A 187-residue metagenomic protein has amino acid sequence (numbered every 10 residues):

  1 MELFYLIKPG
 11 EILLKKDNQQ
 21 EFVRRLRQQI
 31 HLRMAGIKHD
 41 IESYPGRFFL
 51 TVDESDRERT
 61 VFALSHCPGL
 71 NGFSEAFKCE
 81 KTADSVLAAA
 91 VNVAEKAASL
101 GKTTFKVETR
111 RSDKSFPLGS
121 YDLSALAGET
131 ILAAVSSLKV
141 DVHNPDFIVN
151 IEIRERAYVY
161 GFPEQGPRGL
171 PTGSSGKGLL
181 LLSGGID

Functional and structural regions predicted by a protein language model:
M1-L179: RNA-binding accessory domains that recognize and position tRNA/RNA substrates
G178-D187: Phosphate-binding glycine-rich loops and their immediate beta-loop-alpha structural context
